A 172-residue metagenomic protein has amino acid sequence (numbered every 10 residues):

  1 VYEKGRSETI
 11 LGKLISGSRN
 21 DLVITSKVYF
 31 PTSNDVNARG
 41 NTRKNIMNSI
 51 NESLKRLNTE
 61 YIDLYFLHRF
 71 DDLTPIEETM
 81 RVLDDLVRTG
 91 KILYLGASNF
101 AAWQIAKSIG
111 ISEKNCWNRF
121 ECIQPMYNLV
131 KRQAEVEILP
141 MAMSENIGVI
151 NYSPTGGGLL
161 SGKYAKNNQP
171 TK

Functional and structural regions predicted by a protein language model:
V1-L22, E60, R88: N-terminal binding-site loop/beta-alpha segment at the start of enzyme catalytic domains that lines or forms
E8-S18, S49-K55, E137-N146: Short amphipathic alpha-helices and their capping/turn segments at secondary-structure boundaries
D21-S33, I123-P125: A short, structured active-site edge motif that brings together acidic residues
S26, L64-L67, A97, P125: Conserved beta-strand positions
T32-M47, H68-T74: Active-site mouth loops of central-metabolism enzymes
R39-N58, E78-R81, I105-G110: Short, acidic/polar
L54-P75: Active-site groove signature of glycoside hydrolases
T74-K172: Beta/alpha (TIM)-barrel catalytic core signal, keyed to glycine-rich beta->alpha loops juxtaposed to Asp/Glu that bind
